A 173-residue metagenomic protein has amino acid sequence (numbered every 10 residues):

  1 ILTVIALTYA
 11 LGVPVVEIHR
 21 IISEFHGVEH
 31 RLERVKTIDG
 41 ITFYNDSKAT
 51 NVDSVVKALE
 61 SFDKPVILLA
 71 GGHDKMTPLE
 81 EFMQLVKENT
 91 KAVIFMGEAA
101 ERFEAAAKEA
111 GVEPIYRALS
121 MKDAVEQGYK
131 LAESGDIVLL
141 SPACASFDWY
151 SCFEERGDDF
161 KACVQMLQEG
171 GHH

Functional and structural regions predicted by a protein language model:
I1-T90: Nucleotide phosphate-binding/pyrophosphate-handling subdomain across enzymes that bind or process nucleotide phosphates
V15, V52, L79, A100 (+2 more regions): Residues at or immediately preceding the N-termini of alpha-helices
L32, L68, V93, F103 (+3 more regions): Hydrophobic, well-ordered secondary-structure elements that form the walls of internal hydrophobic environments
T50, G72-K75, A99, I137 (+1 more regions): Short glycine-rich anion-binding loops that position phosphate/pyrophosphate groups of nucleotides and phosphorylated
E80-D136, G171-H172: C-terminal helical cap/extension that packs against the catalytic core of soluble nucleotide-cofactor enzymes
A143-G170: Glycine/aspartate-rich loop-and-adjacent alpha/beta segment that forms the canonical ThDP
